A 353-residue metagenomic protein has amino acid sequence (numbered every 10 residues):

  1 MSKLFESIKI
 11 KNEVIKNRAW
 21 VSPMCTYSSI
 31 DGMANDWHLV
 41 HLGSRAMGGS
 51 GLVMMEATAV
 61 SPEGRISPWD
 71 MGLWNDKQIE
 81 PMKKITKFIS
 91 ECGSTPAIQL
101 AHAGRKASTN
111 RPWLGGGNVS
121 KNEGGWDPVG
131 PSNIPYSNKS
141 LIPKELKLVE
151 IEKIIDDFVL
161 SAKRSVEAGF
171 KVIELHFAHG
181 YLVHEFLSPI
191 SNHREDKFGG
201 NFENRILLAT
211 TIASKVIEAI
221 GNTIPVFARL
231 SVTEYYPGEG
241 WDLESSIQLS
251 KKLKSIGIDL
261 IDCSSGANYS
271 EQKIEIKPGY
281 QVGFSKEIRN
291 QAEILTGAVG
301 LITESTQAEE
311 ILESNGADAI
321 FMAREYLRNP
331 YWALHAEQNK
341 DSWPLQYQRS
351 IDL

Functional and structural regions predicted by a protein language model:
M1-L353: Flavin-dependent oxidoreductase catalytic cores
